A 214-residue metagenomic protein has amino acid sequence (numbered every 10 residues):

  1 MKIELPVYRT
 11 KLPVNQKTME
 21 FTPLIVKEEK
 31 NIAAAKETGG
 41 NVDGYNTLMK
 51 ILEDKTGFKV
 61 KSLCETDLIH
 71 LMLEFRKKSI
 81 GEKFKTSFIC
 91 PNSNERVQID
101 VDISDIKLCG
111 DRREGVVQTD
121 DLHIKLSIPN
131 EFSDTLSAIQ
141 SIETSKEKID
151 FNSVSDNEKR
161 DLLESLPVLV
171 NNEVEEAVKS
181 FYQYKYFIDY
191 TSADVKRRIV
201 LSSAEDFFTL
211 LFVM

Functional and structural regions predicted by a protein language model:
M1-M214: Long C-terminal interaction/binding lobes of large macromolecular proteins
